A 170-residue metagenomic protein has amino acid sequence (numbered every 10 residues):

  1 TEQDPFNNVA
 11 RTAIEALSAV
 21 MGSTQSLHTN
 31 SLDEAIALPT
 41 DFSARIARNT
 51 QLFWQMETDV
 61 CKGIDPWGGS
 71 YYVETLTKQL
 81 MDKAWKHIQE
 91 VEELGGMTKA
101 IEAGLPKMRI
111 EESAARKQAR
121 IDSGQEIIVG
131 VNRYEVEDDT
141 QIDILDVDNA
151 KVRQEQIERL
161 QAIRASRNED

Functional and structural regions predicted by a protein language model:
T1-E2, E15-I36, F53-E74: Core alpha/beta catalytic barrel or barrel-like domain that forms the active/cofactor pocket in diverse metabolic
E2-P5, P39-D41: Short, solvent-exposed loop/turn segments at secondary-structure boundaries
F6-R11: Active-site cavity-forming subdomains of large catalytic enzyme subunits
T40-D41, N49-D170: Flexible, glycine-rich loop/tail regions that form catalytic "lids" or insertion modules at the edges of active sites
